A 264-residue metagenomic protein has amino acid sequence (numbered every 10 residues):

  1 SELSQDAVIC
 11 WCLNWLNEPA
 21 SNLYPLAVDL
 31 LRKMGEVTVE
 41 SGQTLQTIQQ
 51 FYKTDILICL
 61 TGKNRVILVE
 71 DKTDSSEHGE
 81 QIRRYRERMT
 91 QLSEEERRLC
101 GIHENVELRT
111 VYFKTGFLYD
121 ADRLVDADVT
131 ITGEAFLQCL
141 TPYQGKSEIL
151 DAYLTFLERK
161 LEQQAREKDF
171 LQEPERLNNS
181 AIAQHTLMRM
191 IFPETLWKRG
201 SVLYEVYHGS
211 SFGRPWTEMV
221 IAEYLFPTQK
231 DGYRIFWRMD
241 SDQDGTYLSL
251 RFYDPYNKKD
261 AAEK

Functional and structural regions predicted by a protein language model:
S1-K33: A structured, charge-rich N-terminal accessory region that forms the first stable segment of a protein and links
I9, I56-I58, R65-T73, Y85: Conserved catalytic cores of phosphodiester-cleaving nucleases, focusing on short active-site segments
A27, A121-V129, D260-K264: Short, aromatic/basic amphipathic alpha-helical patches
D29-G62, H208-D231: Active-site metal-binding core of divalent-cation-utilizing nuclease and nuclease-like domains
L60-G62, K72-S75, M89, K114-F117 (+3 more regions): Short, flexible loop/turn elements at secondary-structure junctions
S75-R84, K258-A262: Active-site-adjacent loop/helix micro-motif of nuclease/hydrolase catalytic cores
E80, R84, T90-G213: Gly/Pro-rich interdomain helix-loop hinge
F170-K264: Polyanion-binding interface signature
